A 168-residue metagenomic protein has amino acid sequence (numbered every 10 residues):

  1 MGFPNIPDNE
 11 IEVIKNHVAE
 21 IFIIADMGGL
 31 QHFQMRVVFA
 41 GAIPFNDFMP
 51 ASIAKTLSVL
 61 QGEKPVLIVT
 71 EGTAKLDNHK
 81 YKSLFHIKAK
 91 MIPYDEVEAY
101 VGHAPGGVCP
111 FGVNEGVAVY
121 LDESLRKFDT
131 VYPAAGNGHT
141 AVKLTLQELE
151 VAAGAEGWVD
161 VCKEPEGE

Functional and structural regions predicted by a protein language model:
G2, P7-K15, F22-H32, R36-E168: Extended, low-hydrophobicity, polar/charged segments
